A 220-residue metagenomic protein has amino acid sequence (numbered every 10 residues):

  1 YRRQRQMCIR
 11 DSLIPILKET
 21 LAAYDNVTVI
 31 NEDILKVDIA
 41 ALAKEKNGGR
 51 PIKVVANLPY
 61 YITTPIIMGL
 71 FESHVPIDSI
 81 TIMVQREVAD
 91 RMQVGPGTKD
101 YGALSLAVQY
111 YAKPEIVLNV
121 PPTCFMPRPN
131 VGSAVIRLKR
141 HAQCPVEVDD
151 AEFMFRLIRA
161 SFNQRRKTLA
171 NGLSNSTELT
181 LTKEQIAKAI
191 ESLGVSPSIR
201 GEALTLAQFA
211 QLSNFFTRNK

Functional and structural regions predicted by a protein language model:
R3-Q6, R10-F153, E191, E202 (+2 more regions): Catalytic cores of RNA-modifying enzymes
A134, L138-R140, V146-K188, L193-S196 (+1 more regions): An accessory alpha-helical subdomain
I199: Interfaces that engage single-stranded nucleic acids at replication/repair/recombination sites
N219-K220: Generic C-terminus detector
